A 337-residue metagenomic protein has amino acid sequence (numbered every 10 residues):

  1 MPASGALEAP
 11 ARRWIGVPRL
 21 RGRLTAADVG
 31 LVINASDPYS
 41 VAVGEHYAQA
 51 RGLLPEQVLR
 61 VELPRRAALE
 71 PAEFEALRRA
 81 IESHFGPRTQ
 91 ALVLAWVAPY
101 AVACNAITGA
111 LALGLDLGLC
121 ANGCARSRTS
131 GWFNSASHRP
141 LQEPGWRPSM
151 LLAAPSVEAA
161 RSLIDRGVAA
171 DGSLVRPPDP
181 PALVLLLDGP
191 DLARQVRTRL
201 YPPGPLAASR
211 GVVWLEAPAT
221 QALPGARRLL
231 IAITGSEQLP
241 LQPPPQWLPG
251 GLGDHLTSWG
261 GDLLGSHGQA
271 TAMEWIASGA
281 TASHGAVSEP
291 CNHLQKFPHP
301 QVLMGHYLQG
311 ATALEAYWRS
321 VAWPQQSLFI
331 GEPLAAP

Functional and structural regions predicted by a protein language model:
P2-P337: Cysteine-dependent hydrolase recognition
